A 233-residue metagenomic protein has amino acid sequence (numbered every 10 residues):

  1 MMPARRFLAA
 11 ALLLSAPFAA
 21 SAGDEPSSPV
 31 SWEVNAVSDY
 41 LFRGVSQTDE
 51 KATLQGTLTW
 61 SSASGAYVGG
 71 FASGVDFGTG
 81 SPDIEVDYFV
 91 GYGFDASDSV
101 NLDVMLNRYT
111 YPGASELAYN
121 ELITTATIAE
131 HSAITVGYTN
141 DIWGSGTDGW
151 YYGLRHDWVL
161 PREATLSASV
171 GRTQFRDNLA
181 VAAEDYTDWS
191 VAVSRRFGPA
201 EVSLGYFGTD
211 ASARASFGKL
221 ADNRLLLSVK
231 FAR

Functional and structural regions predicted by a protein language model:
M1-P29: Cleavable N-terminal export/targeting peptides
G23-D76: Short glycine/proline- and aromatic-enriched beta-strand/turn motifs that initiate or cap beta-hairpins
S28, E50-L54, P82-V86, E116-L122 (+3 more regions): Residues that define the transmembrane beta-barrel architecture of outer-membrane proteins
V30, S64-G70, D98-V104, E130-V136 (+2 more regions): Repeated loop/turn-to-beta-strand initiation elements of outer-membrane beta-barrel proteins
A36-F42, A72-D76, F94, R108-P112 (+6 more regions): Transmembrane beta-strands of outer-membrane beta-barrel pores
T57-T59, F89-Y92, M105, I123-T125 (+3 more regions): Outer-membrane beta-barrel architecture
S115-D177: Detector for outer-membrane/organellar transmembrane beta-barrel domains, recognizing the amphipathic beta-strand
W158, V191-E201, Y206, K219-R233: Outer-membrane beta-barrel "beta-signal"
